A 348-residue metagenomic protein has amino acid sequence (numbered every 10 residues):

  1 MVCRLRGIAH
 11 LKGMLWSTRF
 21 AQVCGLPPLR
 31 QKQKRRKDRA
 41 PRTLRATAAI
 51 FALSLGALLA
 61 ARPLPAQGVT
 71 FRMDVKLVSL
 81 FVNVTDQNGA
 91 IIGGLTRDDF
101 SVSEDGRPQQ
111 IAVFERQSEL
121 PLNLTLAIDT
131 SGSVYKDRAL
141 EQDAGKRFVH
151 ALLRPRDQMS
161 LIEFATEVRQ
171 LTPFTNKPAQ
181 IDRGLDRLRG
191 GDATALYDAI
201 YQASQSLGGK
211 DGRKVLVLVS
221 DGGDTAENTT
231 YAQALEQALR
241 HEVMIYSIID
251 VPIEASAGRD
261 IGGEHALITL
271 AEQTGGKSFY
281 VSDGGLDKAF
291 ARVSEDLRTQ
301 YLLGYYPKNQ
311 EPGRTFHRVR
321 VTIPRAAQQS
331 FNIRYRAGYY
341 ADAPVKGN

Functional and structural regions predicted by a protein language model:
M1, G7-H10, R19: Ser/Thr/Pro/Gly-rich low-complexity, intrinsically disordered segments
H10, Q22, Q31-Q33: Low-complexity, intrinsically disordered or signal/transmembrane-proximal segments
T47-A60: Bacterial N-terminal signal peptides
L64-N348: Scaffold/interface architecture of coatomer-like assemblies
